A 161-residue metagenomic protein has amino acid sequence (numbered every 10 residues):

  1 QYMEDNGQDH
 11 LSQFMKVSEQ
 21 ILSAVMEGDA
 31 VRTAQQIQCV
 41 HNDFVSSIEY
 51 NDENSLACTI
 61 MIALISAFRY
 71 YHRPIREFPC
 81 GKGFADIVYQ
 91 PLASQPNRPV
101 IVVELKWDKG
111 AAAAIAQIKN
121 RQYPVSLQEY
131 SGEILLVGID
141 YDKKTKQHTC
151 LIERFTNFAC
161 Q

Functional and structural regions predicted by a protein language model:
Q1-A114, N120-Q122, E133, Q147-Q161: Extended alpha-helical interface modules used as scaffolds for assembling large macromolecular complexes
A67, L127-Q128: Generic hydrophobic alpha-helical segments
Q122-S126, G132-D140: Low-complexity, intrinsically disordered Gly/Pro/Thr-rich segments
I139-Q147: Short, conserved secondary-structure transition motifs
